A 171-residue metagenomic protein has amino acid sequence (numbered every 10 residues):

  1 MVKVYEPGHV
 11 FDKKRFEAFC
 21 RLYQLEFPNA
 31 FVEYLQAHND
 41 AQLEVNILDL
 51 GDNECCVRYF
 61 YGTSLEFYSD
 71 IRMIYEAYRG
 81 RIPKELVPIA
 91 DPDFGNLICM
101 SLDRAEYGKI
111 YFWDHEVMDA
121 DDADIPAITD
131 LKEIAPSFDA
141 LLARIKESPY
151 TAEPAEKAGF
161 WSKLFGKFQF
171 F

Functional and structural regions predicted by a protein language model:
M1-L97, A152-G159, G166-F171: A surface-exposed partner-binding patch
G51-N53, F67-Y68, F112, D121-D124 (+1 more regions): Short, intrinsically disordered/low-complexity patches at protein termini and at juxtamembrane boundaries
D91, L102, H115: Active-site donor-binding loop signature of nucleotide-sugar glycosyltransferases
L97-D103: Short, surface-exposed beta-strand/loop micro-motifs that present aromatic residues
A105-W113, D119: A short alpha->loop->secondary-structure connector
E116-A143: Compact, glycine/acidic-enriched structural inserts
F138-A152, K157-G159: Mixed-charge (acidic/basic) macromolecular-recognition segments
